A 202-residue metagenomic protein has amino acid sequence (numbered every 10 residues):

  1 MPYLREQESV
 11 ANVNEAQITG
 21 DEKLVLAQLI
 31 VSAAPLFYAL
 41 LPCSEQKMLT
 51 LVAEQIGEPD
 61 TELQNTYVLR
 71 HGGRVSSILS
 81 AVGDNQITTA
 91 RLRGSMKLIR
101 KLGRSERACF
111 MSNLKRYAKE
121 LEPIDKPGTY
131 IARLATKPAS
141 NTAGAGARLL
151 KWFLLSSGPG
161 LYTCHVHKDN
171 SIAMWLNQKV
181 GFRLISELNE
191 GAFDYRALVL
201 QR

Functional and structural regions predicted by a protein language model:
M1-L24: Conserved N-terminal entry element of GNAT/NAT acetyltransferase domains
A34-E54, T88, F110: Conserved GNAT-fold acetyl-CoA-binding loop/helix
E45-T66, R70-G72, A118: Active-site rim helix/loop that mediates acceptor-substrate recognition in acyltransferases
V68, R74-G83, Y130, A135: Conserved beta-strand in the GNAT
N85-T129: Conserved acyl-donor/pantetheine-binding loop and adjacent beta-alpha core of acyl/acetyltransferases and related
P127-T129, S156-K168: Conserved GNAT acetyl-CoA-binding A-motif
A143, A147-R148, D169-S186: Conserved active-site alpha-helix within GNAT-family acetyltransferase domains
H165, R183-A197: Conserved catalytic-core motifs of GNAT/GCN5-like acyltransferases
